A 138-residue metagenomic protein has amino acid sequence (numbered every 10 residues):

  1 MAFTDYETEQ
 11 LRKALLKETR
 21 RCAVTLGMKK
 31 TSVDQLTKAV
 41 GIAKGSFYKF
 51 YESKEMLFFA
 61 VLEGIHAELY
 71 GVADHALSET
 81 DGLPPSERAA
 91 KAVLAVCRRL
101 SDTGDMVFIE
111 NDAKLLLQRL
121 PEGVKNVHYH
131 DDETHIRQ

Functional and structural regions predicted by a protein language model:
M1-L26, V33-A39: Basic, helix-initiating cap at the start of DNA-binding domains
L11-T19, L36, V61-I65, L69-A73 (+1 more regions): Generic hydrophobic, amphipathic alpha-helix propensity
T25-M56, A60: Helix-turn-helix
A60, D74-T103: Hydrophobic alpha-helical connector segments
A67-Y70, D74, L117-Q138: Amphipathic alpha-helical packing segments from all-alpha helical-bundle domains
R88, R98-G123: Amphipathic alpha-helical segments used for helix-helix packing
